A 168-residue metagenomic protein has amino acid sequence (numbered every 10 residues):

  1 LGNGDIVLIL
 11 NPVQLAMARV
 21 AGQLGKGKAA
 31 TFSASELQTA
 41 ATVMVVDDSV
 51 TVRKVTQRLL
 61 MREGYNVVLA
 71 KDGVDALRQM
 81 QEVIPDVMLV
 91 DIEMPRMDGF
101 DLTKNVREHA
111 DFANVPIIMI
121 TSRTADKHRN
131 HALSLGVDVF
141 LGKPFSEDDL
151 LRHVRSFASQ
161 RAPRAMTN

Functional and structural regions predicted by a protein language model:
L1-L69, R78-E82, S159, A165-N168: Charged regulatory segments coupled to nucleotide-binding catalytic modules in large multidomain enzymes
V83-L89: Active-site beta3 strand of CheY-like receiver
M94: Receiver (REC) domain active-site loop signature in two-component systems and cognate sites in sensor histidine kinases
F145-A158: C-terminal output helix
